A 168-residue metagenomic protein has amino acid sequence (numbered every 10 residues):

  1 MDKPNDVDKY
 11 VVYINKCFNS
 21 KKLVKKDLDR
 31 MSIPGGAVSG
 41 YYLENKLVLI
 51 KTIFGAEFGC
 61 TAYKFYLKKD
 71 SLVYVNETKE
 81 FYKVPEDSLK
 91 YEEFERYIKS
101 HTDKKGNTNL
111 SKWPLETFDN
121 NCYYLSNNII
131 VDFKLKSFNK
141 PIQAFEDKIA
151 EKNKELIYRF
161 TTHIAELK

Functional and structural regions predicted by a protein language model:
M1-K168: Buried hydrophobic residues that stabilize the cores of well-folded domains
